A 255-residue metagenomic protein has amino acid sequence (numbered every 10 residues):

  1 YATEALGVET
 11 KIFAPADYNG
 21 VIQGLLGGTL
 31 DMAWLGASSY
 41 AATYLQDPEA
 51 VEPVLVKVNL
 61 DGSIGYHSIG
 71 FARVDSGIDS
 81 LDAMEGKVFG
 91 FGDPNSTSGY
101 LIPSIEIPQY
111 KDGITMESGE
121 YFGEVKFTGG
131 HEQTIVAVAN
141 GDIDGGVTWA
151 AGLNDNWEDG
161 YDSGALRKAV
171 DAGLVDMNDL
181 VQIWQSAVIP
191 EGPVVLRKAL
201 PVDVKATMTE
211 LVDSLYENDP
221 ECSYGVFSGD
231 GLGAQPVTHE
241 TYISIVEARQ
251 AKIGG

Functional and structural regions predicted by a protein language model:
Y1, G20, G24, S38-A42 (+11 more regions): Extracytoplasmic/secreted proteins, especially bacterial periplasmic and envelope-associated proteins
Y1-E4, A165-K168, L196-G255: An extracytoplasmic/periplasmic, membrane-proximal ligand-sensing/linker region
Y1-S39: Extracytoplasmic small-molecule ligand-binding "clamshell" domains of the periplasmic binding protein/Venus flytrap
T3-G7, L26, L30, L45 (+5 more regions): Sec-exported extracytoplasmic/periplasmic mature domains
E4, I78-V88, A251-G255: Immediate post-signal peptide segment of exported/extracytoplasmic ligand-binding proteins
Q23-A83, F91-N95: Acidic, polar ligand-binding/catalytic clefts
A72-D82, D112-T115, L200-K205: Short helix-loop capping/hinge motifs at secondary-structure junctions, enriched in acidic/polar residues
V88-G90, P94-P201: Pocket-lining segment of extracytoplasmic ligand-binding domains
